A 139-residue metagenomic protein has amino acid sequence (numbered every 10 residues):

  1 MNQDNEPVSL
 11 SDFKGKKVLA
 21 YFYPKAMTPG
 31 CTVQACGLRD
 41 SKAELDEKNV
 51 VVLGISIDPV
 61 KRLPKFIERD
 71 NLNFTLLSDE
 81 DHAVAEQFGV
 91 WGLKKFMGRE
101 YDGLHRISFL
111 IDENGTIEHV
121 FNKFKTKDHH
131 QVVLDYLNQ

Functional and structural regions predicted by a protein language model:
M1-Q139: Chalcogenol-based redox active-site neighborhoods
